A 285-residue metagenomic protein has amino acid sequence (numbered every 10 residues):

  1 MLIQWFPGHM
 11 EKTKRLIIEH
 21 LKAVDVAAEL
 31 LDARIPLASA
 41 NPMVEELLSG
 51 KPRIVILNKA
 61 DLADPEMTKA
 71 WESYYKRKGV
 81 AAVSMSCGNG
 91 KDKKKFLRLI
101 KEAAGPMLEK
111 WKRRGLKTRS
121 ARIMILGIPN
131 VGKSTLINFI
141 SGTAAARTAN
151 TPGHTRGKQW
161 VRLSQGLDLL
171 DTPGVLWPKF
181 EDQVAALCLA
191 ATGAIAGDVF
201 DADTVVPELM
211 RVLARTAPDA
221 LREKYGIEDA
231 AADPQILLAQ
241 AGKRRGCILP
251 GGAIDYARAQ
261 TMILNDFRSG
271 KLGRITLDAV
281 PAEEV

Functional and structural regions predicted by a protein language model:
M1-A27, R34-M43, L47-R53, A60 (+3 more regions): Helix-rich effector regions associated with P-loop NTPase G domains
E29, V55-L57, I125: Structural beta-sheet core signal
D61-L126, A145, G246-C247, I254: Canonical P-loop GTPase G-domain recognition
C87, I137, L167-L170: Conserved active-site beta-strand-loop modules that form the wall/rim of enzyme catalytic pockets and either contain
K95, L99, T135, F139 (+2 more regions): Alpha-helical scaffold segments in soluble metabolic enzymes
M107-W111, N138, A144-N150, T216-L221: Short, structured loop/turn "capping" segments at alpha-beta junctions
L116-T118, I140, V161-R162: Solvent-exposed alpha-helices and their adjacent loops that cap or buttress functional pockets in soluble metabolic
R122-G142, A146, T172: Glycine-rich phosphate-binding P-loop
